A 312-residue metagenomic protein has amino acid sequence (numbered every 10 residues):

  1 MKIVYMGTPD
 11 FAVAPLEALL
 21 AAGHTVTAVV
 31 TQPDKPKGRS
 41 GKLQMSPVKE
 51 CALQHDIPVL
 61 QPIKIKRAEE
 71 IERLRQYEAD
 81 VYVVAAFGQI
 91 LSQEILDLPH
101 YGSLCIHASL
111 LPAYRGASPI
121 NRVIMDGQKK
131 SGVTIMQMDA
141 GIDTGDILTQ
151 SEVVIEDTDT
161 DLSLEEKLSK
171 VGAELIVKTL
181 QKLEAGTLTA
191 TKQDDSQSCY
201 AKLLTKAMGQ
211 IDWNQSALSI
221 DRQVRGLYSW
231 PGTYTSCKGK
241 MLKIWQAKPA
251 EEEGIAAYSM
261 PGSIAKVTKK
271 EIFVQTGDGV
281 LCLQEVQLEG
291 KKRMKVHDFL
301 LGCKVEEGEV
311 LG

Functional and structural regions predicted by a protein language model:
M1-S229, G279-L281, L288, V305-G312: One-carbon transfer enzymes
N214-G312: An anion-binding loop in the catalytic cleft
